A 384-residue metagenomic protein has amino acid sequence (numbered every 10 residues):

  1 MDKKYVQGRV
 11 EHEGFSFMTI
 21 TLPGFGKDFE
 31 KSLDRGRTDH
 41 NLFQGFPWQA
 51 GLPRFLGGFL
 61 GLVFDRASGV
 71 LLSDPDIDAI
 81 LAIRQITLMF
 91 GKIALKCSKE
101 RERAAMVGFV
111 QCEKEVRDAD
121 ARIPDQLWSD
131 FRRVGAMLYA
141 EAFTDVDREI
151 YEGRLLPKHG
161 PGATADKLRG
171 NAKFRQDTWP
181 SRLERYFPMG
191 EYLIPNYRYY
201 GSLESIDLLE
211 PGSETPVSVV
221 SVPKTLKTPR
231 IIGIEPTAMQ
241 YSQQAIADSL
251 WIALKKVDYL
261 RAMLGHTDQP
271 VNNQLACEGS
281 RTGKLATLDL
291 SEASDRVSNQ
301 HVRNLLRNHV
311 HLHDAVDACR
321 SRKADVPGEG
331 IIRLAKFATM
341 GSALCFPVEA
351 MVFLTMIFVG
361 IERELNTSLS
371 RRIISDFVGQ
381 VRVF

Functional and structural regions predicted by a protein language model:
M1-M18, L22-G24, D28, G190-F384: Core nucleotidyl-transferase/polymerase catalytic module
M1-S221: Non-catalytic, polymerase-adjacent accessory regions of viral genome-replication enzymes
